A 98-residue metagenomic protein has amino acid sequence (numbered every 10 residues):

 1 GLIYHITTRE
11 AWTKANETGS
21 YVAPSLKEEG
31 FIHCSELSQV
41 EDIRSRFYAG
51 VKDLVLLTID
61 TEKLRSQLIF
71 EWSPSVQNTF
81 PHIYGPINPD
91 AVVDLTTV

Functional and structural regions predicted by a protein language model:
G1-V98: Conserved, structured core segments of small domains
